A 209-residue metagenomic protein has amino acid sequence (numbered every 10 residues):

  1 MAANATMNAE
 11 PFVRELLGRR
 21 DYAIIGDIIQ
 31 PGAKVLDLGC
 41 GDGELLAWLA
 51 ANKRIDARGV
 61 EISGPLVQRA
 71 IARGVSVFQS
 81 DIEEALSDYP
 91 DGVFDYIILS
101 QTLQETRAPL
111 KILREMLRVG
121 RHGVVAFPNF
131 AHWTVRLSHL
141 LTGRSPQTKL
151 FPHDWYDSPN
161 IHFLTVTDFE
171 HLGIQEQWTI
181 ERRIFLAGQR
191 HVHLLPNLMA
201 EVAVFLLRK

Functional and structural regions predicted by a protein language model:
A3-L17: Class I SAM-dependent methyltransferase Rossmann-like catalytic core, especially the SAM/SAH-binding loop
L16-G32: Conserved alpha-helix/loop element of class I SAM-dependent methyltransferases that forms part of the SAM/SAH-binding
G39-G41: Class I SAM-dependent methyltransferase "Motif I" SAM/SAH-binding loop
G43-A47: Glycine-rich SAM-binding Motif I of class I
W48-A85: Class I SAM-dependent methyltransferase SAM/SAH-binding core
A85-D91: Short conserved loop adjoining the S-adenosyl-L-methionine
Y96-R107: A short SAM/SAH-binding and catalytic strip from SAM-dependent methyltransferases
L110-E115, H122-K209: S-adenosyl-L-methionine-dependent methyltransferase catalytic module, highlighting the catalytic core
